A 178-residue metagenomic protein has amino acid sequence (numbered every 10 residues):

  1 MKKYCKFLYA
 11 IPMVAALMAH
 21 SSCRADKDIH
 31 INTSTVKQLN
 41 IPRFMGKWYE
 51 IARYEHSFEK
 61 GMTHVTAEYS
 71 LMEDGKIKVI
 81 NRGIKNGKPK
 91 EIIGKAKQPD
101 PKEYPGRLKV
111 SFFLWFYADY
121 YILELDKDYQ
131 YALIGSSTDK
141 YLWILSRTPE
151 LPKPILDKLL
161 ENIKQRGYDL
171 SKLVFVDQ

Functional and structural regions predicted by a protein language model:
K2-Y9, V14-Q178: A beta-rich soluble binding module of mature secreted/lumenal proteins
